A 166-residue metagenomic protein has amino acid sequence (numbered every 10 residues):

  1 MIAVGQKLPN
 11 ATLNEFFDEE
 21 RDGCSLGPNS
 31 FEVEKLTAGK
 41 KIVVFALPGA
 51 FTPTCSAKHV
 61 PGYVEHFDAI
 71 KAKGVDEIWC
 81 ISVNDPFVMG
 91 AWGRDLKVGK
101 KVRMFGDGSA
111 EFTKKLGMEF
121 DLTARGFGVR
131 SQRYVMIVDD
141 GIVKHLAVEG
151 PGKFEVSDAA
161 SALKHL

Functional and structural regions predicted by a protein language model:
M1-L166: Chalcogenol-based redox active-site neighborhoods
